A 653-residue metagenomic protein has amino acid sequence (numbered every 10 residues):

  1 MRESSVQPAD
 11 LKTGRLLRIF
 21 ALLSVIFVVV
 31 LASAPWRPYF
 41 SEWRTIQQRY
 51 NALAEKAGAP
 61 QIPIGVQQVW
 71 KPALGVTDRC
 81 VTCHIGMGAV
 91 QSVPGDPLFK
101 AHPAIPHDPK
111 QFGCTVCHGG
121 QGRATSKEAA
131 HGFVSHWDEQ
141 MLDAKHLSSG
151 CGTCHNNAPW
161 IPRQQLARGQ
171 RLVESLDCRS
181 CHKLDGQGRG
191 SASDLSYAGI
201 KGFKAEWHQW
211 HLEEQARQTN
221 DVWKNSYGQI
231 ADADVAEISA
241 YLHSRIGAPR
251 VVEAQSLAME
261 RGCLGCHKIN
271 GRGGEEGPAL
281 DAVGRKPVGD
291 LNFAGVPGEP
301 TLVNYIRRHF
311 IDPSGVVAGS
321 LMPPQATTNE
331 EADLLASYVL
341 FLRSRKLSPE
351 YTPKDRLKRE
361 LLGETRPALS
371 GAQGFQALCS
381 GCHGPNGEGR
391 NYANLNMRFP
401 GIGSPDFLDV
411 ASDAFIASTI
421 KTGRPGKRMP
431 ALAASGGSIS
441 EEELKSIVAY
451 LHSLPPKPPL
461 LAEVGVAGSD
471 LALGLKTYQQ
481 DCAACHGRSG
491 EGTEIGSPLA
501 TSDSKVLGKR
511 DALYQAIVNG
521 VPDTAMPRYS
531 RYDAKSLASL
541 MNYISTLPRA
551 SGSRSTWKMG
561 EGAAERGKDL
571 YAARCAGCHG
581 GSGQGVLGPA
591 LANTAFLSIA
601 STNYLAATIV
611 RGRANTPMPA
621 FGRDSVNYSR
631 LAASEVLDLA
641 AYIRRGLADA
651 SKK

Functional and structural regions predicted by a protein language model:
M1-I105, D138-Q140, E213, R217 (+11 more regions): N-terminal export/targeting leaders of redox proteins
Q47-V76, V90-P106, H136-D143, H155-V173 (+7 more regions): Electrostatic cytochrome c docking/interface patches
V76-R79, K110-G113, L147-S148, E174-D177 (+5 more regions): Short metal-coordination and nucleic-acid-contact micro-motifs, chiefly zinc-binding Cys/His arrays
T77, D232, E260, Q376 (+5 more regions): Conserved catalytic core of two-component sensor histidine kinases
T82, V116, T153, S180 (+4 more regions): Short, cysteine/histidine-rich loop/knuckle motifs that typically chelate Zn2+
I85, G119, N156, K183 (+4 more regions): Short Cys/His-rich local motifs and their 1-3 flanking residues in nucleic-acid-associated proteins and small
A101-T153, A158-R163, R171, S175-A248 (+7 more regions): Extracytoplasmic electron-transfer domains, predominantly the class I c-type cytochrome c fold
S337-P367, S380-G403, S446-D470, A483-S504 (+3 more regions): Accessory recognition modules or surfaces
